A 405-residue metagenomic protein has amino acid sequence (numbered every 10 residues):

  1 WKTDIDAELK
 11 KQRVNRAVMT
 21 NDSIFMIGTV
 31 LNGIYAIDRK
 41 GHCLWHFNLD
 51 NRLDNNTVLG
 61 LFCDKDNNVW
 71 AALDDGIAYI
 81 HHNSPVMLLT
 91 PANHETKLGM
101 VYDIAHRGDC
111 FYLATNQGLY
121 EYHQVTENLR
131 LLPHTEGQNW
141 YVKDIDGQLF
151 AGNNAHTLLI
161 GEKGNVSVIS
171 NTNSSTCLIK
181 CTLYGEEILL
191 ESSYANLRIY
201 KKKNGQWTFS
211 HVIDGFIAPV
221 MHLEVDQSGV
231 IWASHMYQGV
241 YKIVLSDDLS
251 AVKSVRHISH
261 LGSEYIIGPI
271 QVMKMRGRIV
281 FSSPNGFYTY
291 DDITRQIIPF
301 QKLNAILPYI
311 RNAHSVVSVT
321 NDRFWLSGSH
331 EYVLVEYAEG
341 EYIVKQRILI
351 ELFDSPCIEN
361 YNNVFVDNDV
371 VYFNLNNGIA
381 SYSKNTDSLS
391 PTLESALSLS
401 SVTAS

Functional and structural regions predicted by a protein language model:
W1-S405: Carboxylate-rich, polar loop motifs that coordinate divalent cations or form catalytic acidic clusters
